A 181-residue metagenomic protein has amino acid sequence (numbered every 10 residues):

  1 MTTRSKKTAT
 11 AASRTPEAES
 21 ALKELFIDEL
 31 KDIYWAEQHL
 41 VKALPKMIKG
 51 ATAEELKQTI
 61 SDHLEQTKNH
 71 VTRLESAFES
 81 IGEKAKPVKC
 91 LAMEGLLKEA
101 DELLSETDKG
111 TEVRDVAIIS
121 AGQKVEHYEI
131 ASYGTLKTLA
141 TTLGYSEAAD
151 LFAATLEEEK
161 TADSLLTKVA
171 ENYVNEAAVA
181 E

Functional and structural regions predicted by a protein language model:
M1-E181: Amphipathic alpha-helical hairpins
